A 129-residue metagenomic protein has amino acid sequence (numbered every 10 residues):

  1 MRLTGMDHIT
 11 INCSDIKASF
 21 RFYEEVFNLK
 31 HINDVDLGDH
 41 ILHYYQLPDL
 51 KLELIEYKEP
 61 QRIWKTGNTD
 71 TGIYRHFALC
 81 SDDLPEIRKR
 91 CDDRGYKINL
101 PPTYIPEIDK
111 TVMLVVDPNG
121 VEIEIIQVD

Functional and structural regions predicted by a protein language model:
M1-G5, K30-A78, R88-V116, D129: Vicinal oxygen chelate
S19-E24, C91, G120: Conserved active-site tyrosine of GNAT-family acetyltransferases
I125: Short glycine-/small-residue motifs
